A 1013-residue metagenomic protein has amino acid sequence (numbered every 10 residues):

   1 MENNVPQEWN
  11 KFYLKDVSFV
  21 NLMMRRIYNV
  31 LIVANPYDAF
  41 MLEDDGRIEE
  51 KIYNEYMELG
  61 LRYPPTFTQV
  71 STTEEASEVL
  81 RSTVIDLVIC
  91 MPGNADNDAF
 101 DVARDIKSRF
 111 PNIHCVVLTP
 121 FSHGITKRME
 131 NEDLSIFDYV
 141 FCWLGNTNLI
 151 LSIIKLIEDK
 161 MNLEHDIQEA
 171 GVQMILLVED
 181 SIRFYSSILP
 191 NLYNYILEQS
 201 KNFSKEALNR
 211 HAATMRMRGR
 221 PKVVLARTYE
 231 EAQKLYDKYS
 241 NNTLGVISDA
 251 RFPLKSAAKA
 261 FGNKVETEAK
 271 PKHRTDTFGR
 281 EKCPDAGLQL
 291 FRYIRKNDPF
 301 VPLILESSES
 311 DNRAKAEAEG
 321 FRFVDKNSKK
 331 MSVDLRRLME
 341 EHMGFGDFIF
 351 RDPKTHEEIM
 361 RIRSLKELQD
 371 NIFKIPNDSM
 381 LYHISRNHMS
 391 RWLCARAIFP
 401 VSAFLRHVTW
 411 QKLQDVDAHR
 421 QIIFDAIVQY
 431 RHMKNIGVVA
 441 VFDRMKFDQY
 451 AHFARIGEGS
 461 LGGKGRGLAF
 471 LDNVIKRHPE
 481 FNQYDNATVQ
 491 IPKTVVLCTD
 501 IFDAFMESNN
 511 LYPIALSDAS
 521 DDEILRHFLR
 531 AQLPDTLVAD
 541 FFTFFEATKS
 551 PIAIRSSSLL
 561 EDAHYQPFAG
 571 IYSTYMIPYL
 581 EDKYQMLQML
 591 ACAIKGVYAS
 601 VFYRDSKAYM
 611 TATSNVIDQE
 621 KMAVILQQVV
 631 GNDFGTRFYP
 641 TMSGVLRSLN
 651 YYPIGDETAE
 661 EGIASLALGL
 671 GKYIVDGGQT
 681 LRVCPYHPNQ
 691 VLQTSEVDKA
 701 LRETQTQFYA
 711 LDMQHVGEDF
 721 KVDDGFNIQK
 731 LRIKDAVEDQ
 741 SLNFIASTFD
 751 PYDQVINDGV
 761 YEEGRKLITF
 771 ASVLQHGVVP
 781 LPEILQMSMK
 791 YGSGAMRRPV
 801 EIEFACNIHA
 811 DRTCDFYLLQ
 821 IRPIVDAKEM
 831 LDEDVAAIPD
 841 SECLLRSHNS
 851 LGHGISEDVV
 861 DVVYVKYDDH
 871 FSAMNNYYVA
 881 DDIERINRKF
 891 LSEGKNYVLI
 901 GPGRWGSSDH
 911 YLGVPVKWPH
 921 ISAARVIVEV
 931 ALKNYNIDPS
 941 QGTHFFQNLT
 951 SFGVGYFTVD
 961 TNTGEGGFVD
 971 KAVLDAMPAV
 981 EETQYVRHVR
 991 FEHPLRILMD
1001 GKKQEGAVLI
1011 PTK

Functional and structural regions predicted by a protein language model:
M1-T68, D133-Y139, W143-K222, T228-E230 (+5 more regions): Non-catalytic signal-transmission and effector/linker regions of two-component phosphorelay proteins
F12, M41-D44, I48, Y53 (+8 more regions): Conserved phosphotransfer microenvironments
N112-V116, Y139, M174, V301-I304 (+2 more regions): Proline-centered loop/turn at the N-terminus of a beta-strand
L118-P120, I304-E306, K326: Hydrophobic/aromatic residues positioned on beta-strands within the core alpha/beta folds
M129-Y139, E317-F323: As written
D311-N435: Terminal, compositionally biased segments used for targeting/anchoring and flexible tails
R444-Q483, Q532-A931, N948-S951, T983-T1012: Conserved mixed alpha/beta core segments that line enzyme active sites in large multi-domain catalysts
P492-F541, T548, N849-E857: A structural-propensity feature for long, helix-poor, extended segments
